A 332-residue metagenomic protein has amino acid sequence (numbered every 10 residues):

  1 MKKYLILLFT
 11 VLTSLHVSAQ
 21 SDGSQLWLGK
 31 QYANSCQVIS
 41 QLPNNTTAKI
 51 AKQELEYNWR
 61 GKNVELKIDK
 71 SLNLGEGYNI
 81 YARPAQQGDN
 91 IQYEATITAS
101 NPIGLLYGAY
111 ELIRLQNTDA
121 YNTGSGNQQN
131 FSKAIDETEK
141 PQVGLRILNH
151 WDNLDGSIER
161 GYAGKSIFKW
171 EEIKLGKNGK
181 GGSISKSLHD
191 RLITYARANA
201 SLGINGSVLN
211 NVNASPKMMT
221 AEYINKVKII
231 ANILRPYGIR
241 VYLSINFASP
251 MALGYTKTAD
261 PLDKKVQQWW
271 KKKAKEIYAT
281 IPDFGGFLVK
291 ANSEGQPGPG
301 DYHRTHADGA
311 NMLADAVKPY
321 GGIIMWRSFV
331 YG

Functional and structural regions predicted by a protein language model:
M1-G23: Bacterial Sec-dependent N-terminal signal peptides
H16-C36: Disordered inhibitory propeptide/activation segment of secreted metzincin zinc metalloprotease zymogens, centered on
S21-W27, P43-T46, I50-E54, R83-L288 (+1 more regions): Feature activates predominantly on carbohydrate-active enzymes
A33-I39, N63, R146-L148, N205-S207 (+2 more regions): Hydrophobic beta-strand segments of well-ordered beta-sheets in folded domains
I39-N45, K67-L72, T98-S100, D152 (+1 more regions): Structural motif
E56-A82, Q92-T96, N101: Short, well-ordered secondary-structure micro-motifs within conserved domains or adaptor modules
I68-K70, L154, N213, S293: A mature extracytoplasmic/lumenal domain signature
K265-G332: Active-site neighborhood of glycoside hydrolase catalytic domains
